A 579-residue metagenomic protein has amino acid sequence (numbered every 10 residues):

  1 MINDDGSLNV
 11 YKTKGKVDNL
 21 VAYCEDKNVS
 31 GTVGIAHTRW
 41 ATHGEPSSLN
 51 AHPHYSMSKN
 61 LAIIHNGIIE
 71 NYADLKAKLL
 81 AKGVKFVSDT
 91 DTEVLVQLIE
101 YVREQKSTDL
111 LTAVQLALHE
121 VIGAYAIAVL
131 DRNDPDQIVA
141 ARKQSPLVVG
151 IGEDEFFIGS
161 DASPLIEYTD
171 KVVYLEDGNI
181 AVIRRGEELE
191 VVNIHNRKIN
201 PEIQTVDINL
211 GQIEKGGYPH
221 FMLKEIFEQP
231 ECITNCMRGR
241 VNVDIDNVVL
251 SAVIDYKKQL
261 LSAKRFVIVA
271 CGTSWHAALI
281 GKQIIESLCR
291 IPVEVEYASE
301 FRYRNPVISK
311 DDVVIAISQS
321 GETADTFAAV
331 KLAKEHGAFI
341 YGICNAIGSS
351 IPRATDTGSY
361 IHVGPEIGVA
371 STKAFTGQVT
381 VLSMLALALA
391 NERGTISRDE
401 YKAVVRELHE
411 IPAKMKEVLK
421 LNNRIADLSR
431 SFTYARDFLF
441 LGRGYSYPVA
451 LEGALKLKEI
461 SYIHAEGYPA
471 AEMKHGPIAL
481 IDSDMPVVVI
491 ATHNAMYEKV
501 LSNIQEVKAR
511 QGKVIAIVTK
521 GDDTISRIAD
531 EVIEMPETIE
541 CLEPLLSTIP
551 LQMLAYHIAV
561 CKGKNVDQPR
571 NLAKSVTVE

Functional and structural regions predicted by a protein language model:
M1, A62-E70, A140-V149, Y218-M222 (+6 more regions): Conserved phosphate/anionic-ligand binding catalytic regions in large, soluble enzymes, centered on
M1-K215, P219, E231-R265, Y303 (+4 more regions): Conserved short alpha-helical segments that host acidic/polar catalytic motifs at enzyme active sites
G15, A36-L49, D244-K257, G281-I317 (+1 more regions): Glycine-rich oxoanion-binding loops at beta->alpha junctions
V33, L61, R265-V267, V313 (+3 more regions): Structural motif
P53-Y55, L130, V139-A140, V172-V173 (+13 more regions): Replace "in large, NTP-powered and nucleic-acid-processing enzymes" with "in large, NTP-powered factors and other
M222, K513-I515, S526-I528, T538-E579: Generic C-terminus detector
Q229-I233, M237-V267, T357-P486, A559-E579: Active-site phosphate/pyrophosphate-binding segments
K258-A403, E407-E410, I490-E531, L554 (+1 more regions): Glycine-rich phosphate-binding loops that contact phosphosugars or nucleotide phosphates
